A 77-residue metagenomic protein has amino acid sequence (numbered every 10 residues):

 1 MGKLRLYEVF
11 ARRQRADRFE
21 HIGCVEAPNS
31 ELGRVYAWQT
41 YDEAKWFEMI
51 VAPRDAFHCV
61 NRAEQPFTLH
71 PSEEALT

Functional and structural regions predicted by a protein language model:
M1-E20: Short aromatic-glycine-(Arg/Gly/Cys) micro-motifs in beta-strand/loop hairpins
R12, P28, R54: Structured beta-strand/turn binding interfaces of compact recognition modules in eukaryotic regulators
F19, V35, C59-N61: Short acidic, gly/pro-rich beta-turn/loop elements at beta-sheet edges and active-site/ligand-binding grooves
E20-P28: A short, exposed loop/beta-hairpin motif centered on an aromatic-Gly-Thr core
P28-W46: A short, charged, amphipathic alpha-helix used as a generic interaction element across diverse proteins
Y41-T77: Short, mixed-charge low-complexity intrinsically disordered segments
